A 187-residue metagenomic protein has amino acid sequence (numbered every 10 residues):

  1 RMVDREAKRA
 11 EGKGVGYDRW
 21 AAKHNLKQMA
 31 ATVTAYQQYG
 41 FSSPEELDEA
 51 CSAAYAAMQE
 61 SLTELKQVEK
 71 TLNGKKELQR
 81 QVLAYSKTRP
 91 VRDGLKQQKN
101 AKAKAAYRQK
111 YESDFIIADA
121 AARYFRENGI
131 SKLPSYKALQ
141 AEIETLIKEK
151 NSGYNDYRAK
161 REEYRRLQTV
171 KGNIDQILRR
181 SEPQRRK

Functional and structural regions predicted by a protein language model:
R1-K187: Extended intrinsically disordered terminal tails
